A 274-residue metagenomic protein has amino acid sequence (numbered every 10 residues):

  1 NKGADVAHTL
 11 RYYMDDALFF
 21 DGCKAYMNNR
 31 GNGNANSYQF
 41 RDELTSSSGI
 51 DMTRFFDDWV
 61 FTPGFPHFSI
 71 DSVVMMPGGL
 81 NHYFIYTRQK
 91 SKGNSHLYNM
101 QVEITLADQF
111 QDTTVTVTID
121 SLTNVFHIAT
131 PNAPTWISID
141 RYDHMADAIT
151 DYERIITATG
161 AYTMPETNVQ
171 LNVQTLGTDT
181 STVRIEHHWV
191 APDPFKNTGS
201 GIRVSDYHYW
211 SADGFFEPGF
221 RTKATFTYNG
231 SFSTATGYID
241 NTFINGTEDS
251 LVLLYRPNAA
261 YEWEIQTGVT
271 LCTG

Functional and structural regions predicted by a protein language model:
N1, G268-G274: Short, intrinsically disordered, charge-balanced linker/junction segments flanking boundaries in proteins
N1-I85: Amphipathic alpha-helical substructures
D57, V115-V117, S211-F215: Beta-strand-rich interaction surfaces with strong enrichment in secreted/lumenal proteins
P66-S69, V73-S138, L251: Beta-strand-rich binding/interaction modules
S95-Y98, A148-D151, T236-Y238, I265-T267: Short conserved micro-motifs at the rims of enzyme active sites and ligand-binding pockets
Q109-V117, A259-G268: Surface-exposed loop/edge segments in extracytoplasmic proteins
R141-E153: Short acidic/polar inter-strand loop motif in beta-rich domains
T157-Q266: Self-processing/autoproteolytic domain segments and adjacent N-terminal interaction modules in large, modular
